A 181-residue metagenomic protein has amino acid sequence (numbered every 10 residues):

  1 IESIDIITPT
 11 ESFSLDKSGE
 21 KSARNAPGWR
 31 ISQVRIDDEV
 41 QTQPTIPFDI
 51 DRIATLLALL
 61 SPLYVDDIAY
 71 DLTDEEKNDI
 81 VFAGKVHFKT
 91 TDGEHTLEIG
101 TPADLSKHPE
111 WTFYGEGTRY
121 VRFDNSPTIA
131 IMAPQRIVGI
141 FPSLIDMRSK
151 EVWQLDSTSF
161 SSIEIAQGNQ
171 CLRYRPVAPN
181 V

Functional and structural regions predicted by a protein language model:
I1-V181: A short-motif feature that recognizes glycine-rich, charge-decorated loops that bind or process nucleotide phosphates
